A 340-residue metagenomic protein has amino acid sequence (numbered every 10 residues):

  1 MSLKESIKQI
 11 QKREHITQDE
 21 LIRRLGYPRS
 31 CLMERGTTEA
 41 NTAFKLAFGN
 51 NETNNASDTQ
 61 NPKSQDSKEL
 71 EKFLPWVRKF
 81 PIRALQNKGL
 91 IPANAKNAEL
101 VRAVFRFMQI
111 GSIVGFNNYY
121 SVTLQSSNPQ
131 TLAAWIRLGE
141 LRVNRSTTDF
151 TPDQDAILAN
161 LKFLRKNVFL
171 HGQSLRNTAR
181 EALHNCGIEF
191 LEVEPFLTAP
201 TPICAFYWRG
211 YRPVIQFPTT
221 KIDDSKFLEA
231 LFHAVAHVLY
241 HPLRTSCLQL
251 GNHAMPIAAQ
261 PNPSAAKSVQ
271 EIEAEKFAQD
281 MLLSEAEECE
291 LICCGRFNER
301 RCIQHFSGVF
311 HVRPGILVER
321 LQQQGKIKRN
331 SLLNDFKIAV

Functional and structural regions predicted by a protein language model:
M1-V340: Active-site hotspot residues in diverse enzymes, especially metal/ion-binding acidic/histidine motifs
